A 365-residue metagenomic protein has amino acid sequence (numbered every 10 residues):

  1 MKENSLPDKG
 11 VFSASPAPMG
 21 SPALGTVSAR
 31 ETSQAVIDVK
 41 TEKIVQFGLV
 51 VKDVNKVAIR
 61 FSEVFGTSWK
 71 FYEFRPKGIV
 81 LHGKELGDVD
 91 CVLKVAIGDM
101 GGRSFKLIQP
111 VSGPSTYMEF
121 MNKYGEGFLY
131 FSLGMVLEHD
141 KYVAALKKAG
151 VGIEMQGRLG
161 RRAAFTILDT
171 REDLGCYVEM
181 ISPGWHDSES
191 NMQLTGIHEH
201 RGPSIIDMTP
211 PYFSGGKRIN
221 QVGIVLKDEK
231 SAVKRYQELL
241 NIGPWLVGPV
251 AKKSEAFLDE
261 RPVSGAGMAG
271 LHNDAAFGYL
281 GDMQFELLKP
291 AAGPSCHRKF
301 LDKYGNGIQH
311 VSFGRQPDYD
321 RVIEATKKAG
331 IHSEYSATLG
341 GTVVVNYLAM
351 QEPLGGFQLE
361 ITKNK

Functional and structural regions predicted by a protein language model:
L6, G10-D38, K106, V143-S214 (+3 more regions): Vicinal oxygen chelate
L24-K56, E126-L133, Q193-S231, L239-N241 (+2 more regions): N-terminal beta-strand motif that seeds the catalytic metal site of vicinal oxygen chelate
V39-T41, V50-G101, K141-G160, V225-G281 (+1 more regions): Core segments of cupin and vicinal oxygen chelate
I44-K52, V95-R103, F120-E138, I219-K227 (+2 more regions): Vicinal oxygen chelate
L107-G113, L287-P290: Helix-adjacent hinge/juxtasegments
Y117-M118, C296-H297: Zn2+-dependent peptidoglycan hydrolase active-site motif and core
